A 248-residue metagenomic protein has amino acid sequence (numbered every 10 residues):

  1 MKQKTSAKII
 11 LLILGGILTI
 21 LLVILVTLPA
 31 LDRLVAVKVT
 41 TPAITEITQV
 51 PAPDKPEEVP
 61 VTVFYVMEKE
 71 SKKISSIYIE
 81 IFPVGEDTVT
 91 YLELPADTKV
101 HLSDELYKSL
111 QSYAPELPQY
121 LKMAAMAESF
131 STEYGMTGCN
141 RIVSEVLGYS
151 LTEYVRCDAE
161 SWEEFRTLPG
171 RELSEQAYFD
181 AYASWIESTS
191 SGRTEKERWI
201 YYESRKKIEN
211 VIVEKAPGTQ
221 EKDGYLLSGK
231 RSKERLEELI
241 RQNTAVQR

Functional and structural regions predicted by a protein language model:
K2-R248: Non-catalytic, solvent-exposed segments at the cell envelope interface
